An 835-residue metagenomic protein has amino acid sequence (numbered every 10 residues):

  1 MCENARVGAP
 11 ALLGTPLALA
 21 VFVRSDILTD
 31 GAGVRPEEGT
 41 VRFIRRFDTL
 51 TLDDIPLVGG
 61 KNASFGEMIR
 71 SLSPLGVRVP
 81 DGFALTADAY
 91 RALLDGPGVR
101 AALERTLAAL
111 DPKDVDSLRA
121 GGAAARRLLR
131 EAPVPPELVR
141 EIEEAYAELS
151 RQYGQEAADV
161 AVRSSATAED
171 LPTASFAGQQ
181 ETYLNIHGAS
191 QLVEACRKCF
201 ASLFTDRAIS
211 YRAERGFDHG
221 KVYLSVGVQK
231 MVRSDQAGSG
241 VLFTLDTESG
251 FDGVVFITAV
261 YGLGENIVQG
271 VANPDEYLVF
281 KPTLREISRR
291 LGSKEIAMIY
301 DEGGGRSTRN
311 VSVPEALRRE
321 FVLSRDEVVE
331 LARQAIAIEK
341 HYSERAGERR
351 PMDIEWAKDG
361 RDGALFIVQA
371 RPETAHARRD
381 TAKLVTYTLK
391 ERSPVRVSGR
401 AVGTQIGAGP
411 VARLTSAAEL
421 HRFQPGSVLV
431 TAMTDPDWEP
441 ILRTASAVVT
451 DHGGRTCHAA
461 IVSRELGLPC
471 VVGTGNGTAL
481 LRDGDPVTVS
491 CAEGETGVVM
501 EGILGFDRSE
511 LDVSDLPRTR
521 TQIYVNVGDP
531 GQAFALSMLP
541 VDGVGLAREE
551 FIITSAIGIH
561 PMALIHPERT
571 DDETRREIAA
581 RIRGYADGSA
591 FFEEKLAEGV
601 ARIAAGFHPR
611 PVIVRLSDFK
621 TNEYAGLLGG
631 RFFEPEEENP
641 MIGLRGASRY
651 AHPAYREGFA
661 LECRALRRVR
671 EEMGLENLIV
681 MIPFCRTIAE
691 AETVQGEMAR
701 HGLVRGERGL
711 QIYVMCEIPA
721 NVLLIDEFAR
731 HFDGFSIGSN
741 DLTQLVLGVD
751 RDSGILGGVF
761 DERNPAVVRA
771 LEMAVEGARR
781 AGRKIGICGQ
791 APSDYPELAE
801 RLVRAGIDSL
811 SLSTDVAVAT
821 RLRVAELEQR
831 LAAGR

Functional and structural regions predicted by a protein language model:
G8-P10, A20, L28, R35: Short, low-complexity intrinsically disordered segments enriched in A/P/G/S/L with frequent Arg, especially at protein
L28, V34-G227, R318-S324, E330-L331 (+11 more regions): N-terminal beta-alpha lobe that positions the nucleotide/phosphoryl donor in ATP/NTP-coupled carboxylate activation
R35-E37, R100, R361, A375-A377 (+4 more regions): Acidic, glycine-rich flexible loop/linker segments
L128-A157, E320-A357, R520-S537, G588-F607 (+1 more regions): Phosphate-interacting basic helix/loop segments used at nucleotide- and nucleic-acid interfaces
A157-A161, A166-F176, Q180-L184, Q191 (+5 more regions): Conserved alpha/beta-domain cores
F176-S210, S234-G303, V368-R400, T444-D451 (+6 more regions): Extended active-site and interfacial segments that coordinate phosphate-rich ligands in large catalytic machineries
G178, G347-T374: Conserved metal-phosphate-binding beta-hairpin within the catalytic cores of diverse ATP-dependent phosphoryl-transfer
V254-P351, A357-D359, R400-T404, P425 (+6 more regions): Conserved catalytic alpha/beta cores of large enzymes that bind or transform nucleotide phosphates and polynucleotides
